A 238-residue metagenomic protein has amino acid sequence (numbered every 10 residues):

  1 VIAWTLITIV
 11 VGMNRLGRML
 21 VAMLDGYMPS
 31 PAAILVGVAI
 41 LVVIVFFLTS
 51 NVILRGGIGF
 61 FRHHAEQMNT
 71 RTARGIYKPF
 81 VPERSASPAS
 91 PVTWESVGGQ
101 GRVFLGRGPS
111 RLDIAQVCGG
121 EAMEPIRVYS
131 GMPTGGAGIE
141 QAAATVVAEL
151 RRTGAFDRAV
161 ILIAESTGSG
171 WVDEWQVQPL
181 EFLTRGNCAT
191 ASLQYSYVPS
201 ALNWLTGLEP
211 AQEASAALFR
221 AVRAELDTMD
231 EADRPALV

Functional and structural regions predicted by a protein language model:
W4-V42: Cytosolic-side transmembrane helix boundary signature
I9-L24, F47-A73, S87: Juxtamembrane/interface segments at transmembrane-helix termini
G37, I58, R62, A144-V147: Generic detector of well-ordered alpha-helical segments enriched in charged/polar residues, highlighting helical
G75-V238: Soluble catalytic regions of membrane-associated enzymes that act on cell-envelope and secretory-pathway components
